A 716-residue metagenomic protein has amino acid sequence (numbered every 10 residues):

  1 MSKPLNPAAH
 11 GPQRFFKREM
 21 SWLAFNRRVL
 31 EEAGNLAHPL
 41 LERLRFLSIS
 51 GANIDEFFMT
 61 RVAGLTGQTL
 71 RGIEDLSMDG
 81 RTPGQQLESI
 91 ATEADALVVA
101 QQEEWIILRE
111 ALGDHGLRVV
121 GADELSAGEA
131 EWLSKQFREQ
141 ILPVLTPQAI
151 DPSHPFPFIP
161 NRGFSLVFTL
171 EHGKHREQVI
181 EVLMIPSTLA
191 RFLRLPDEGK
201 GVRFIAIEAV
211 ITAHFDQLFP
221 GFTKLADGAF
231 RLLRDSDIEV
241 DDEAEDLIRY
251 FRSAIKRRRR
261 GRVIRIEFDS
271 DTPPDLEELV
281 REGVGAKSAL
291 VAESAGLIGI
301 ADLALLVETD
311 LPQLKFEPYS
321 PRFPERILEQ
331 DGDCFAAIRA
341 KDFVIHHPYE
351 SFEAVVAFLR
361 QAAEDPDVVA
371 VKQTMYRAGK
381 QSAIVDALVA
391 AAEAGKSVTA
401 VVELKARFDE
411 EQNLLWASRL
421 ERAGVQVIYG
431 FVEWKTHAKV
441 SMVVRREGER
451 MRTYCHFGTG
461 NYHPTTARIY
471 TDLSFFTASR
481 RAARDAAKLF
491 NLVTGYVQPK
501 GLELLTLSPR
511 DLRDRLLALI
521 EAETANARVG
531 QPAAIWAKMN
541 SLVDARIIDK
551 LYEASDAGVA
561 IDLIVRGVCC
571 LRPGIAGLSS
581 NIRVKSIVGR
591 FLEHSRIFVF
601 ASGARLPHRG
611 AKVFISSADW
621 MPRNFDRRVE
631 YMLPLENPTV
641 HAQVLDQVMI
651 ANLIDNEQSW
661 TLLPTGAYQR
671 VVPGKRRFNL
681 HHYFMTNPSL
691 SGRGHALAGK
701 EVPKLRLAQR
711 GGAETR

Functional and structural regions predicted by a protein language model:
M1-I535, E553-A557, C569-E593, I597-R716: N-terminal localization/anchoring segments of enzymes in phospholipid and broader phosphate metabolism
N540: Cofactor-pocket helix-loop regions in the catalytic cores of large enzyme subunits
A545-I548, Y552: Glycine/threonine-rich ATP-lid/beta-loop region of ATP-binding domains
R546, V565-R566: Long, contiguous C-terminal modules that act as interaction/assembly or targeting platforms
A560-I564: Hydrophobic alpha/beta core scaffold segments
